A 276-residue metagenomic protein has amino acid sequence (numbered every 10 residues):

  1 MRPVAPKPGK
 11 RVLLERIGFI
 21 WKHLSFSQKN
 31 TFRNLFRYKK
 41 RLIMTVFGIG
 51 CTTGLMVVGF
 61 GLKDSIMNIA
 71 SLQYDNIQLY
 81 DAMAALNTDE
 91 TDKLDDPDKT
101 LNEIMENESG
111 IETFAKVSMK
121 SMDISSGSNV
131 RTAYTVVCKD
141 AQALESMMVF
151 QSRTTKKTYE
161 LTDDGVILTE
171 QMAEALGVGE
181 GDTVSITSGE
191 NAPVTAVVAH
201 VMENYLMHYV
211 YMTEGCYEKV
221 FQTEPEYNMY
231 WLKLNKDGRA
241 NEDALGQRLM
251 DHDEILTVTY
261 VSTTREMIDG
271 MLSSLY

Functional and structural regions predicted by a protein language model:
M1-M44: Alpha-helical transmembrane segments of integral membrane proteins
F26-D163, E170-Q171, D182: Juxtamembrane segments of multi-pass membrane proteins
L62, I66-D75, E242-Y276: Peri-transmembrane interface segments
I77-Q78, E160-L161, V201-D243, S262: Small-residue transmembrane helix packing/gating motifs
Y80, R131, D164, D182 (+4 more regions): Envelope-exposed proteins and targeting segments
T91-T100, D237-Q247: Short, conserved charged micro-motifs
A133, V184, A196-A199, M229 (+1 more regions): Small-residue-enriched segments and motifs
K157-C216: Hydrophobic secondary-structure segments that place a key small or acidic residue at a functional site
